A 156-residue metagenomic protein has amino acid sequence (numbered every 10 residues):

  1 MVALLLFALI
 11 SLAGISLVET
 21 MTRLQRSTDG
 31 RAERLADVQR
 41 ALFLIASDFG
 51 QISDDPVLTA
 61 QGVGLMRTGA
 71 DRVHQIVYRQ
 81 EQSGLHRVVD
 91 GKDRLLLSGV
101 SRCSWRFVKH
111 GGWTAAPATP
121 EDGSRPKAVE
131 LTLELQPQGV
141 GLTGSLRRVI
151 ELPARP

Functional and structural regions predicted by a protein language model:
M1-A46, G50: Aliphatic-rich helix starts adjacent to a transmembrane/signal segment
P56-A118, P156: Type IV pilin-like appendage domain
K109-P156: Short linear sequence signals and composition-biased patches located at protein termini or domain-edge surfaces
